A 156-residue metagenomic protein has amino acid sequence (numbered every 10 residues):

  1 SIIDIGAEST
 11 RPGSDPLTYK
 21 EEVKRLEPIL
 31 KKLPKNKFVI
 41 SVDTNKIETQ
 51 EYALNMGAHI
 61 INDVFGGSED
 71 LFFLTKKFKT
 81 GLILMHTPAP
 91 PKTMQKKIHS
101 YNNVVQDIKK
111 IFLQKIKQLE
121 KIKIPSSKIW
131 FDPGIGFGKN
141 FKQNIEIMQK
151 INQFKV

Functional and structural regions predicted by a protein language model:
I2-D4, S41, N62-D63, I83-L84: Conserved beta-strand positions in the central sheet of alpha/beta enzyme cores
I2-I29, I135, K139-F141: Glycine-rich, proline-tolerant flexible connector loops at the mouths of alpha/beta enzymes
S9-G13, Q50, M56, V64-N140: Conserved anion-binding
D15-V42, E48, K77-T87, K110 (+1 more regions): Alpha-helix-loop-beta-strand connector modules within alpha/beta enzyme cores
P34-D43, G57-I60, S126: Short beta-strand/loop segments at the ligand-binding rim of alpha/beta enzyme cores
T44-N45, G67: Short beta->alpha linker loops
S126, I135-V156: Shared catalytic-loop signature of beta/alpha-barrel
